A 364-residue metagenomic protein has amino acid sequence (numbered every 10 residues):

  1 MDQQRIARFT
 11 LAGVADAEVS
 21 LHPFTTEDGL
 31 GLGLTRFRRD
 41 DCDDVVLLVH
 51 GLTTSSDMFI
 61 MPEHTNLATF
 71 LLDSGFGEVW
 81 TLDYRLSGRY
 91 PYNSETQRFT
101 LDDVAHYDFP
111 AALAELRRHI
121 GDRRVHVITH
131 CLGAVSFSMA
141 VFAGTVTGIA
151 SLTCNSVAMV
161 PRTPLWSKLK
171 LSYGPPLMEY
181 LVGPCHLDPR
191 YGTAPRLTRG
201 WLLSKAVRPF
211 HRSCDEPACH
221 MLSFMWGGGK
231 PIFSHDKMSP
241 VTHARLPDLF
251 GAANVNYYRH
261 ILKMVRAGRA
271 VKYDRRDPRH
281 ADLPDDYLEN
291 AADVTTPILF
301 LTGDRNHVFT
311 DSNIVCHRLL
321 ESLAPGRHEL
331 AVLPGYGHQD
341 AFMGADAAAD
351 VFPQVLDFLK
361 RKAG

Functional and structural regions predicted by a protein language model:
I6-R38: N-terminal cap/lid segment of alpha/beta-hydrolase-fold proteins
T26, G33-P91, N313: Short, surface-exposed "cap/lid" segments of acyl-processing enzymes
H50, V125-A134, G303: Conserved alpha/beta-hydrolase "nucleophile elbow" surrounding the catalytic nucleophile
R98-H119: Alpha/beta-hydrolase active-site loop
R118-D122, L132-K272: Alpha/beta-hydrolase-fold enzymes
V294, F300-T302: Short beta-strand/loop motif that positions the catalytic acidic residue of the alpha/beta-hydrolase fold
H307-I314: Conserved alpha/beta-hydrolase "acid-adjacent" motif
R327-G364: Catalytic active-site module of serine/aspartate enzymes centered on a nucleophile-bearing elbow/loop
